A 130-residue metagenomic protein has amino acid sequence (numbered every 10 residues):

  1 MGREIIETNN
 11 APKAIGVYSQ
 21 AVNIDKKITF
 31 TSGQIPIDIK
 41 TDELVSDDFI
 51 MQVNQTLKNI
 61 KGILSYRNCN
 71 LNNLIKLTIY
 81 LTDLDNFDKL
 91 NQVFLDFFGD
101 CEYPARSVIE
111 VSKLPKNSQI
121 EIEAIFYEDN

Functional and structural regions predicted by a protein language model:
G2-N130: Short, polar/acidic, helix-capping and beta-turn segments at strand->helix junctions that line the mouths
